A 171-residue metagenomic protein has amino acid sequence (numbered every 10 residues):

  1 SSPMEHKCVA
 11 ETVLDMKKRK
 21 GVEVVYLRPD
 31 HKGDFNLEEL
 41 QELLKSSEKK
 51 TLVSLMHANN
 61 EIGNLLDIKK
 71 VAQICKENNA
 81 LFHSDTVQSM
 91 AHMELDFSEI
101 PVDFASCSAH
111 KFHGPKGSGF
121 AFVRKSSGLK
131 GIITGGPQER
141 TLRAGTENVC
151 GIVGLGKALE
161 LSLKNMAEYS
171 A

Functional and structural regions predicted by a protein language model:
S1-A171: Pyridoxal 5′-phosphate
